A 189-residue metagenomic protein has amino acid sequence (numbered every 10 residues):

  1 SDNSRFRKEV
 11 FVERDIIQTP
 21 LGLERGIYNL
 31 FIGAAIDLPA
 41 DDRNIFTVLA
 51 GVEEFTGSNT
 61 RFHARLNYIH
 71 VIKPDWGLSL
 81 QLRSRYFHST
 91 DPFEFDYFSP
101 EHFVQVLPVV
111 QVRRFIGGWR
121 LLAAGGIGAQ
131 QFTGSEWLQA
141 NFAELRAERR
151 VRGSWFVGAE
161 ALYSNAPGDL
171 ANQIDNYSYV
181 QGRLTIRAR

Functional and structural regions predicted by a protein language model:
S1-R189: Gram-negative and organellar
